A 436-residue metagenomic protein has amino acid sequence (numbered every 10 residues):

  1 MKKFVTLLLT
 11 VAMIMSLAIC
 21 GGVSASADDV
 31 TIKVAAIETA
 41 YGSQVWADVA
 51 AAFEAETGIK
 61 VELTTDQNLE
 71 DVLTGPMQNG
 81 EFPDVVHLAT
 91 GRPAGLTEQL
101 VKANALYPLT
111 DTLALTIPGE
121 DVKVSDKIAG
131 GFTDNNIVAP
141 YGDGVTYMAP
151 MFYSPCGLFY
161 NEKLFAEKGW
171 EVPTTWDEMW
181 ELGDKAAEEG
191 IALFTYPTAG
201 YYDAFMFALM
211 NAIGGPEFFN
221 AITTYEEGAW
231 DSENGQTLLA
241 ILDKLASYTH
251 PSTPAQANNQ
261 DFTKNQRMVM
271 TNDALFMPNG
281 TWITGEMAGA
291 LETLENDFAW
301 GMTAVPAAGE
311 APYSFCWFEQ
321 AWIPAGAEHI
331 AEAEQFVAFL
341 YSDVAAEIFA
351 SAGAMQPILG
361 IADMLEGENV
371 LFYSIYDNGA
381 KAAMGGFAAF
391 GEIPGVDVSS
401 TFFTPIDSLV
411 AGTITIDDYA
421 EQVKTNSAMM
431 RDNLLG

Functional and structural regions predicted by a protein language model:
T6, I19-A103, L115, G119-V124 (+7 more regions): Conserved N-terminal structural module of periplasmic/extracytoplasmic solute-binding proteins
A51, A55, Q78-N79, K168 (+3 more regions): Extracytoplasmic/periplasmic substrate-recognition and gating elements
P93-C156, W180: Hinge/lid segment of periplasmic solute-binding proteins
P108, W282-G289, E319-V396, L435: Mature extracytoplasmic/periplasmic domains
P108-I128, G214-T237, G289-E295, A307-P312 (+1 more regions): Short, solvent-exposed loop/beta-turn-alpha elements that line the ligand-binding surface or hinge of extracytoplasmic
I137-M151, C156, W180-G228, N265 (+1 more regions): Extracytoplasmic/periplasmic solute-binding protein
Y141, T223-T224, F315, G353-G360 (+1 more regions): C-terminal capping/gating helix-and-loop segments adjacent to ligand/active sites or protein-protein/ligand interfaces
D184-A186, T224-A257: Glycine-centered hinge/linker elements that transmit conformational signals in sensory and ligand-binding systems
